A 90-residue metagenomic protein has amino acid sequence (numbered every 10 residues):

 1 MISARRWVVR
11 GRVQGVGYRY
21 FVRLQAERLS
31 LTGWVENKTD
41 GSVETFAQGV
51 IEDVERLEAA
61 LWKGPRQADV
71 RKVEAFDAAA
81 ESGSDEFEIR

Functional and structural regions predicted by a protein language model:
M1-R90: Intrinsically disordered, low-complexity, mixed-charge
